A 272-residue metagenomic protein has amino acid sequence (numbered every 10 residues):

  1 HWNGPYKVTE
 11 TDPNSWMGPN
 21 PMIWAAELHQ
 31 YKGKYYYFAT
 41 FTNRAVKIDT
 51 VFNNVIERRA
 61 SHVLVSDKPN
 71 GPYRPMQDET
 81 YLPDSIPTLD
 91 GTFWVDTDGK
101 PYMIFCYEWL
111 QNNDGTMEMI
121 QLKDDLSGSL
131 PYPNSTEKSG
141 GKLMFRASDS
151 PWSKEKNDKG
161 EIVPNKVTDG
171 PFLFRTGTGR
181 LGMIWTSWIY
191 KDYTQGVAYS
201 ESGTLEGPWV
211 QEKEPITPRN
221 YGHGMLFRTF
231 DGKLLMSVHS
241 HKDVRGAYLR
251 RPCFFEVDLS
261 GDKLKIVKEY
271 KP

Functional and structural regions predicted by a protein language model:
H1-P272: Carbohydrate-active catalytic/glycan-binding domains of CAZyme proteins, especially the secreted or lumenal ectodomains
